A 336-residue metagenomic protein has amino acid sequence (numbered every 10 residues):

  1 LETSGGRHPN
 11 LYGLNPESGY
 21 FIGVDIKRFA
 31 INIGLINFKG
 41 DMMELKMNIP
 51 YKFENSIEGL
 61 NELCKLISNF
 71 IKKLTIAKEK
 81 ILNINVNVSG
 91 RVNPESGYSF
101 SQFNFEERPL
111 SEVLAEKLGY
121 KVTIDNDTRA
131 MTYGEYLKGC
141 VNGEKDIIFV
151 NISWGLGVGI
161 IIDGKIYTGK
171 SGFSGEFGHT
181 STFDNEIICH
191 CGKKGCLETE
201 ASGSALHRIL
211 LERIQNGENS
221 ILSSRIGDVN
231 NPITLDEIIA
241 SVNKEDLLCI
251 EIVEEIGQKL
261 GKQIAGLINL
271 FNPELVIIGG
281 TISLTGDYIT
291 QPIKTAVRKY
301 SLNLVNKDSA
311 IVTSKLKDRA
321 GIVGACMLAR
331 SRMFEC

Functional and structural regions predicted by a protein language model:
E2-K80, K193, L197-C336: ATP-binding/phosphotransfer module of carbohydrate and carboxylate kinases, centering on a glycine-rich
F21-D25, I81-N85, I147-N151, G157-G159: Short glycine-aspartate micro-motif
A30, G90-V92, L156: Feature marks short, surface-exposed loop/turn motifs that line or immediately flank catalytic pockets and channel
N37, P94, I161: Short, acidic, Ser/Thr-enriched surface-loop or helix-capping motifs
D41-M42, Y98, K165: Residue-level signal for well-ordered, solvent-exposed loop/turn and beta-edge residues enriched in charged/polar side
L45, I49-D146, Y288-K299: Glycine-rich phosphate-binding loop and adjoining helix at the ATP-binding site of ATP-dependent phosphoryl-transfer
L45-M47, E54-G59, V113-N243: Glycine/GP-enriched mid-protein hinge/lid loop-to-helix segment characteristic of carbohydrate kinases
